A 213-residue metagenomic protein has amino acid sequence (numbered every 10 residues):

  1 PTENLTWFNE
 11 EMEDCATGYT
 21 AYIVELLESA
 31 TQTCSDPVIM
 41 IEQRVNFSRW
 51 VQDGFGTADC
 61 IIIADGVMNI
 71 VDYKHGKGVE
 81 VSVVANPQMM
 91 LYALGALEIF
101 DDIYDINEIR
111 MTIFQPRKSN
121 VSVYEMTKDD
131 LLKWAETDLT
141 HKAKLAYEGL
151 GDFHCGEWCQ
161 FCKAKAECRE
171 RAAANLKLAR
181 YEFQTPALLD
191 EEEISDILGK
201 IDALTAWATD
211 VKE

Functional and structural regions predicted by a protein language model:
P1-E3, Y104-S119, R169-A179: Short, compositionally biased low-complexity segments
P1-Q43, Y124-M126: A non-catalytic, helix-rich entry segment at domain boundaries
T31, F100, T209-K212: Long, hydrophobic, amphipathic alpha-helical segments used as structural scaffolds
S35-K144: Mg2+/Mn2+-dependent nuclease catalytic core
V38-I39, S48, N120, E125 (+6 more regions): Charged, terminal alpha-helix-loop-beta segments that serve as non-catalytic nucleic-acid engagement and/or assembly
K77-V84, T127, L150, L189 (+2 more regions): Conserved aromatic-histidine-acidic binding/catalytic patches
L145-R180: Cysteine-cluster motifs in flexible loop/terminal segments that predominantly coordinate metals
R180-E213: Contiguous, amphipathic alpha-helical segments that mediate oligomerization or scaffolding in large protein assemblies
